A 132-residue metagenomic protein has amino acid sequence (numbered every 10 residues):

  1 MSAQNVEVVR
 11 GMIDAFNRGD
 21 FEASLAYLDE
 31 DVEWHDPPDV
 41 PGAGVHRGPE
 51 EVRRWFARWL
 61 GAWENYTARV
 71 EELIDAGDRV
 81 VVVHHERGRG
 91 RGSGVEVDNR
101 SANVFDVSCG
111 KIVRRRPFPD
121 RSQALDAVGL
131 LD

Functional and structural regions predicted by a protein language model:
M1-D132: C-terminal and inter-domain tail/linker signature
